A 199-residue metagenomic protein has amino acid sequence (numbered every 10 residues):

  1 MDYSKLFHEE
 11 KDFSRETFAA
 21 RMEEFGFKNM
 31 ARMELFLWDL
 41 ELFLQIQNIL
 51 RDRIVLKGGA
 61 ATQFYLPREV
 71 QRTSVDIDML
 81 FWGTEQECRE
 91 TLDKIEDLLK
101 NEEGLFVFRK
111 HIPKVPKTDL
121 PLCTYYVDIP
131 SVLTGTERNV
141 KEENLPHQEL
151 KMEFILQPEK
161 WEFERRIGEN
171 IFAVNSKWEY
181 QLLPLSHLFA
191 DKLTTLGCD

Functional and structural regions predicted by a protein language model:
D2-F25, M30, L37-L44, H111-D199: Catalytic cores of NTP-dependent nucleotidyl/adenyl transfer enzymes across multiple folds
R32-L35, R53-V55: Alpha-helix N-cap/helix-initiation sites
L37-L44, V75-I77, D93, D97: N-terminal, well-ordered alpha-helical segments
Q47-I77, W82: Active-site nucleotide-donor binding segment shared across nucleotidyl transfer reactions
G59, W82-E85, P130, I155-Q157: Beta-hairpin (beta-strand-turn-beta-strand) motif
Y65-V70, R89-K94, F163-R166: Short, conserved acidic/polar surface loops in the N-terminal third of protein domains
V70-T73, E87, E142-L145: Short, charge-rich binding segments
F81-T118: Metal-dependent nucleotidyltransferase catalytic core
